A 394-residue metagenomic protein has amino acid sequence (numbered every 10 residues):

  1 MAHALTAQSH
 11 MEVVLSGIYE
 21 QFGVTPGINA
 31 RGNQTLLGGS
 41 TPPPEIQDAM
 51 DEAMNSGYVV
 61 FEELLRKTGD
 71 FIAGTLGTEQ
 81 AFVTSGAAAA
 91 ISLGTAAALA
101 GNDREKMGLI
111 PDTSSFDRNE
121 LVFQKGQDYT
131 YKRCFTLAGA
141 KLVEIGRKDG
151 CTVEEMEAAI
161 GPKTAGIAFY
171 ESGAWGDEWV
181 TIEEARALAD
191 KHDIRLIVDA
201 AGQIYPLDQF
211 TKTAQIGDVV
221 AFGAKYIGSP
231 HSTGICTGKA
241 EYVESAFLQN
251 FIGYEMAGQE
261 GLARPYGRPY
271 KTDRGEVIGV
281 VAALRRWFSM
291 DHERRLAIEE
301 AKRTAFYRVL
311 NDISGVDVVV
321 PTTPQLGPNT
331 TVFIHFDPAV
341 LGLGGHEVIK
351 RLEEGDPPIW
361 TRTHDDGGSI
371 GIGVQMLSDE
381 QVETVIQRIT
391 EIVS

Functional and structural regions predicted by a protein language model:
M1-S9: N-terminal export signals
M11-T41, R66-T84, A88-W287, L296 (+5 more regions): Conserved PLP-enzyme active-site core in the AAT-like
I18, V309-Q387, E391: Conserved C-terminal alpha-helix-loop-beta "cap" of PLP-dependent enzymes that closes/shapes the active-site mouth
P26-L36, E45-N55, P328-I334: Generic N-terminal amphipathic, Lys/Arg-enriched alpha-helix
S56, V60-L65: N-terminal glycine-/serine-/threonine-rich phosphate-binding loop
R286-E293, I370, Q375: Glycine-rich phosphate/diphosphate-binding loops and the adjacent beta-loop-alpha structural elements that coordinate
E299-E300: Non-catalytic C-terminal accessory modules of carbohydrate-active enzymes
